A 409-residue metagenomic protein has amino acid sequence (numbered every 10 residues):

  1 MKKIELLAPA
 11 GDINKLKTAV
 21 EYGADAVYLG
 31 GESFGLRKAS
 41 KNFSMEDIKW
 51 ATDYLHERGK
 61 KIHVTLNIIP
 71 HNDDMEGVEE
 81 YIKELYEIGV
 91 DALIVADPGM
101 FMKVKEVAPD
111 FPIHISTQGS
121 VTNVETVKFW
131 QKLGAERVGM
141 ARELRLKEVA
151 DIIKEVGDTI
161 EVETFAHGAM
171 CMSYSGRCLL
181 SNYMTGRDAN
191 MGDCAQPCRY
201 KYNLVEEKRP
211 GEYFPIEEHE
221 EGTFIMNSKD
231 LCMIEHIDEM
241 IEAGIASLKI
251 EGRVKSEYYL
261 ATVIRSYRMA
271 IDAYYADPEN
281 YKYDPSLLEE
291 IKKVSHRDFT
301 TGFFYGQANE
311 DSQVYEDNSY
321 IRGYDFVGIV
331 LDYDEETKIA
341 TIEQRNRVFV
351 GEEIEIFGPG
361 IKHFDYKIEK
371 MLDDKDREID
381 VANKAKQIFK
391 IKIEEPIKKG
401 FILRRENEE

Functional and structural regions predicted by a protein language model:
M1-Y22, A26-L29, S33, T52 (+6 more regions): Surface-exposed amphipathic alpha-helical tracts and adjacent flexible/coil segments at the periphery of soluble enzymes
R37-Y54: Glycine-rich, positively charged N-terminal anion/phosphate-binding segment
A39, Q118-V121, M140, F224: Alpha-helix capping and helix-loop boundary segments enriched in small/acidic/polar residues
V64-L66, V95, I115-T117: Short beta-strand elements of ligand-binding domains
E76, F111, I115-T122: Gly/Gly-Pro- and Ser/Thr-rich, intrinsically disordered tail segments characteristic of DNA damage-repair and tolerance
G99-M100: Alpha-helix capping/helix-boundary segments
A108: Conserved phosphotransfer cores of two-component systems
